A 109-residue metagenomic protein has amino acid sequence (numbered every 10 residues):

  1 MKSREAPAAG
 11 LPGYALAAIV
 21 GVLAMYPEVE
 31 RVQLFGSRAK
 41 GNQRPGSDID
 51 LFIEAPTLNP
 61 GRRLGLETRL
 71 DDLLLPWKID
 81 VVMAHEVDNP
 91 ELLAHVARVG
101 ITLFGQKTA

Functional and structural regions predicted by a protein language model:
M1-R31, A39-P45, E54-A109: Catalytic core of pol beta-like nucleotidyltransferases
S47-I49: Short, conserved active-site loops that position catalytic residues or coordinate cofactors/metal ions across diverse
